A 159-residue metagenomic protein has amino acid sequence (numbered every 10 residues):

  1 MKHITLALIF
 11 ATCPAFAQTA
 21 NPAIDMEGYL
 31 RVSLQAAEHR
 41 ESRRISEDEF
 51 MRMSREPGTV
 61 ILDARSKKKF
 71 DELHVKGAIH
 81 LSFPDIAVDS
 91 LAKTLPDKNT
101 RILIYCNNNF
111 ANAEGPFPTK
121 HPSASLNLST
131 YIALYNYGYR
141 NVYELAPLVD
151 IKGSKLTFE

Functional and structural regions predicted by a protein language model:
M1-I9: Sec-dependent signal peptide recognition, specifically the positively charged N-region followed immediately by
T5, A15-E41, D71-V75, I79 (+1 more regions): Rhodanese-like catalytic fold shared by cysteine-dependent sulfurtransferases and DSP/PTP-type phosphatases
H39-M53: A short, well-structured juxtamembrane/interface segment
E49, R65, S129: Short Gly/charged-rich anion-binding patches and loops
R52, V60, K69-E72: Short, solvent-exposed loop/turn elements at domain surfaces
P57-L62, K98-R101: Short coil/turn segments at beta-strand junctions that form active-site/ligand-binding loops
V60-R65, A78-L81: Short hydrophobic beta-strand that contains or immediately precedes a catalytic carboxylate
